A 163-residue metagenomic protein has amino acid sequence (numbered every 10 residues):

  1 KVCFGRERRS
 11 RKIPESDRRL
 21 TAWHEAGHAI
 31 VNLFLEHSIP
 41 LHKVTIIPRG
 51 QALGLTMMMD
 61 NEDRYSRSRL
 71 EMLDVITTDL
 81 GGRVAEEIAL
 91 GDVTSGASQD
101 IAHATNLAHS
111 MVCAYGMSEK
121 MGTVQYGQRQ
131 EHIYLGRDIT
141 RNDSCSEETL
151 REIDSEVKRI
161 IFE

Functional and structural regions predicted by a protein language model:
F4-R8: Hydrophobic alpha-helical transmembrane segments of multi-pass inner membrane proteins, especially in bacterial systems
R9-L20: Short pre-active-site segment immediately N-terminal to the catalytic Zn-binding motif
R18-W23, A29-E163: Soluble catalytic regions of large protease machineries
